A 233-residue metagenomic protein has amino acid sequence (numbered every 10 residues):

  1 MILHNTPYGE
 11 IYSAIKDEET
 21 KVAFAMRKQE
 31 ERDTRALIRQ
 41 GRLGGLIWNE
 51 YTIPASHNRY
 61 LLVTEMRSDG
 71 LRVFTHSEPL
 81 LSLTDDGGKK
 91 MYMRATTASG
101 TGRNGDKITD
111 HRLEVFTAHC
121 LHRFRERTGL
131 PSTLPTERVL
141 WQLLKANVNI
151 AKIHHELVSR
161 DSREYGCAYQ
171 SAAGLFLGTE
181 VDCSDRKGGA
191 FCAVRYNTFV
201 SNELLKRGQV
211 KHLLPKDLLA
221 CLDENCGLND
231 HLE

Functional and structural regions predicted by a protein language model:
M1-E233: Ribonuclease/tRNase effector modules and their secretory precursors
